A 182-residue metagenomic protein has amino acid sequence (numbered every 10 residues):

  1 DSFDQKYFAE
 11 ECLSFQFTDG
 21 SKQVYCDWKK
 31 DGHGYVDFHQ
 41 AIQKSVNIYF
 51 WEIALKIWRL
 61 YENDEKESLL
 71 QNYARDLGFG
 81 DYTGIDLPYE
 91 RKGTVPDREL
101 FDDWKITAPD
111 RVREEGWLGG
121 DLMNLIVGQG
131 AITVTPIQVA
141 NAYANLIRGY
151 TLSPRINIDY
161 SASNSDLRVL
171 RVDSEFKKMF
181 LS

Functional and structural regions predicted by a protein language model:
D1-S182: Beta-lactam-recognizing serine transpeptidase/beta-lactamase-like catalytic domain environment
